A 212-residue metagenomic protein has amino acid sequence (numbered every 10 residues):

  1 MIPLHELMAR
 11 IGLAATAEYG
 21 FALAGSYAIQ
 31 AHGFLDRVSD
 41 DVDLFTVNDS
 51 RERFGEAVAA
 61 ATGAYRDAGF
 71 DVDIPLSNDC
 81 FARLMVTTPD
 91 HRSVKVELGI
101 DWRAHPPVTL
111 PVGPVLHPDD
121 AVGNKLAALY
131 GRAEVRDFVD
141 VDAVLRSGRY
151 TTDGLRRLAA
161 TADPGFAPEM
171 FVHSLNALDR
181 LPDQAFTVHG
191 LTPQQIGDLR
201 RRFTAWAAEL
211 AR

Functional and structural regions predicted by a protein language model:
M1-R212: Compositionally biased terminal segments of proteins
